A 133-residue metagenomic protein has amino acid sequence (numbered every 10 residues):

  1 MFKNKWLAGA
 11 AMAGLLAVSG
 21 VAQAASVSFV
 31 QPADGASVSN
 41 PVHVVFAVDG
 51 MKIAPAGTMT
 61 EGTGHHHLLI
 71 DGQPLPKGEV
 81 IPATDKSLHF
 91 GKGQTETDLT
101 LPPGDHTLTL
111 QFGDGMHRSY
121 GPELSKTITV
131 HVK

Functional and structural regions predicted by a protein language model:
M1-G14: Bacterial N-terminal signal peptides that target proteins for export
M1-K3, V21, H131: Generic N-terminal leader/processing signal
N4-W6, A24, T97: Intrinsic disorder/low-complexity segments enriched in polar/small residues
G9, A17-V18, F90: Generic detector of low-complexity/intrinsically disordered segments and short hydrophobic N-terminal stretches
V18-A24: Sec/Tat signal peptide C-region and signal peptidase I cleavage site
A24-S39: Short, compositionally biased P/S/T/A/G/V-rich stretches that sit at domain boundaries
G35, P41-D49, A54-K133: Long, low-complexity serine/threonine/glycine- and acidic-rich segments characteristic of extracellular
